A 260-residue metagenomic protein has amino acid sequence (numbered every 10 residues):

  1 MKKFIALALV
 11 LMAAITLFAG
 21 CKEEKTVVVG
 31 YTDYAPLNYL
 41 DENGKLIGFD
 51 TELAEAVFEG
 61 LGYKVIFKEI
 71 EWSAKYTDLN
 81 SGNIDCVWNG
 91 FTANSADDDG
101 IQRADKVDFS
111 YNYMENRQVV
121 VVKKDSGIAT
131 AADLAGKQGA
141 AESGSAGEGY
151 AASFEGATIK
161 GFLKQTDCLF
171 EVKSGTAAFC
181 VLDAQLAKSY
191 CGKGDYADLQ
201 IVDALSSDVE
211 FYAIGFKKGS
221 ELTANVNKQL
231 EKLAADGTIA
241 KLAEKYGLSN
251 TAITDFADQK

Functional and structural regions predicted by a protein language model:
E24-F91: Extracytoplasmic small-molecule ligand-binding "clamshell" domains of the periplasmic binding protein/Venus flytrap
V27-Y31, A131-G144, E148: Short loop->beta-strand "edge-of-pocket" segments that line small-molecule binding or catalytic clefts across diverse
T32-D33, M114-V122, A184, K188 (+2 more regions): Periplasmic-binding protein-like
T51, I66-N80, S126, S143 (+2 more regions): Short helix-initiation/N-cap motifs at beta->coil->alpha
T51-G60, D125, Q138, S143-S145 (+1 more regions): Extended ligand-binding regions for polar small-molecule ligands
K64, A146-F162, D198-D203, K228-K260: Ligand-binding clefts/hinges and TM-proximal coupling segments of bilobed small-molecule sensing domains
G90-A104, Y150-S153, A178-D208: A ligand-binding cleft/hinge motif common to bilobed small-molecule-binding domains
Y111-Y113, V122-G139: Flexible hinge/capping segments at coil-to-helix
